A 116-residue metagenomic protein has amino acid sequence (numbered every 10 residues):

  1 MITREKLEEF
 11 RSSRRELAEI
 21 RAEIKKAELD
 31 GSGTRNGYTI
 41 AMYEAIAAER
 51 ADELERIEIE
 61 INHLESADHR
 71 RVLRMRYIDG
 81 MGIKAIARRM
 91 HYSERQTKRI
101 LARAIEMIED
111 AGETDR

Functional and structural regions predicted by a protein language model:
M1-H63, K84-A85, E106-R116: N-terminal interaction/assembly modules
E5, M81, R99: Short, well-structured alpha-helical interface segments that form or flank functional binding sites
H63-L64, H91: Short, conserved sequence motifs enriched in acidic/basic residues, glycine, and aromatics that mark functional "hot
L64-M81: Short amphipathic alpha helix immediately N-terminal
D79-R95: Helix-turn-helix DNA-binding module
H91-A111: DNA-recognition helix of helix-turn-helix
